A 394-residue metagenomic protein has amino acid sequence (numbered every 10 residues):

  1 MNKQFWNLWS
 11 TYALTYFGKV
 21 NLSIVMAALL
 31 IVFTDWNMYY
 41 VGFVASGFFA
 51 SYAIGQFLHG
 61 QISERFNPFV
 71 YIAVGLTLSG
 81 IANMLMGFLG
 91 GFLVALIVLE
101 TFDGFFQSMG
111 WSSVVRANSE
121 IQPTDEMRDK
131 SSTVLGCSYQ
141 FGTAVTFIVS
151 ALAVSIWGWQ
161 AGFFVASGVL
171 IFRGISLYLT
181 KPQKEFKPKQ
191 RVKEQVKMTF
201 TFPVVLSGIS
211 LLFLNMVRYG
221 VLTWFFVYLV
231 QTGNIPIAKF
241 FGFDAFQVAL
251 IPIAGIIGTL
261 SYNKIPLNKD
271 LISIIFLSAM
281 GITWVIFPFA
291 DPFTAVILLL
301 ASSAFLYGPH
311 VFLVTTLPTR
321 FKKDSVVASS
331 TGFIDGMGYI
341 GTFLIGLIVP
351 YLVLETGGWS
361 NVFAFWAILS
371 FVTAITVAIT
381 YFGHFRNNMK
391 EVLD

Functional and structural regions predicted by a protein language model:
L22-S23, P203-T259: Extracytoplasmic gate region of multi-pass secondary transporters
I54-F92: Conserved MFS/SLC helix-loop-helix module at the cytosolic interface between two early adjacent transmembrane helices
L99-Y139: Cytoplasmic helix-loop-helix junction between adjacent transmembrane helices in 12-TM secondary transporters
M109-P123, G308-K323: Intracellular juxtamembrane helix-capping segments at the cytosolic ends of symmetry-related transmembrane helices
V134-K181: Helix-loop-helix hairpin linking two adjacent transmembrane segments in secondary transporters
P182-G208, D394: Juxtamembrane intracellular "pre-TM" segments in multi-pass secondary transporters
K269-L313: C-terminal transmembrane helical hairpin of 12-TM major facilitator-type secondary transporters
F321-T356: A late C-terminal transmembrane helix in Major Facilitator Superfamily
